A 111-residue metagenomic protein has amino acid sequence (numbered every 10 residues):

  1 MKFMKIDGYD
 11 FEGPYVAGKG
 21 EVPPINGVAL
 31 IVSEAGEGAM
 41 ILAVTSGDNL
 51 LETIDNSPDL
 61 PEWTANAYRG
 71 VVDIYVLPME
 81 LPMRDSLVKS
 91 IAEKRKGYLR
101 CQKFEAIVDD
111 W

Functional and structural regions predicted by a protein language model:
M1-N56, M79-G97, D109-W111: GIY-YIG nuclease catalytic motif and its immediate N-terminal context
D59: Basic nucleic-acid-binding interfaces
E62-W63: N-terminal targeting/trafficking signals and adjacent low-complexity tails
A67-Y68: Intrinsically disordered, low-complexity regulatory segments enriched in Ser/Thr/Pro and charged residues
V71-M79: Canonical phosphoinositide-binding patch of PH/PH-like domains
G97-E105: Coupling/hinge elements of helicase-like and P-loop NTPase modules
